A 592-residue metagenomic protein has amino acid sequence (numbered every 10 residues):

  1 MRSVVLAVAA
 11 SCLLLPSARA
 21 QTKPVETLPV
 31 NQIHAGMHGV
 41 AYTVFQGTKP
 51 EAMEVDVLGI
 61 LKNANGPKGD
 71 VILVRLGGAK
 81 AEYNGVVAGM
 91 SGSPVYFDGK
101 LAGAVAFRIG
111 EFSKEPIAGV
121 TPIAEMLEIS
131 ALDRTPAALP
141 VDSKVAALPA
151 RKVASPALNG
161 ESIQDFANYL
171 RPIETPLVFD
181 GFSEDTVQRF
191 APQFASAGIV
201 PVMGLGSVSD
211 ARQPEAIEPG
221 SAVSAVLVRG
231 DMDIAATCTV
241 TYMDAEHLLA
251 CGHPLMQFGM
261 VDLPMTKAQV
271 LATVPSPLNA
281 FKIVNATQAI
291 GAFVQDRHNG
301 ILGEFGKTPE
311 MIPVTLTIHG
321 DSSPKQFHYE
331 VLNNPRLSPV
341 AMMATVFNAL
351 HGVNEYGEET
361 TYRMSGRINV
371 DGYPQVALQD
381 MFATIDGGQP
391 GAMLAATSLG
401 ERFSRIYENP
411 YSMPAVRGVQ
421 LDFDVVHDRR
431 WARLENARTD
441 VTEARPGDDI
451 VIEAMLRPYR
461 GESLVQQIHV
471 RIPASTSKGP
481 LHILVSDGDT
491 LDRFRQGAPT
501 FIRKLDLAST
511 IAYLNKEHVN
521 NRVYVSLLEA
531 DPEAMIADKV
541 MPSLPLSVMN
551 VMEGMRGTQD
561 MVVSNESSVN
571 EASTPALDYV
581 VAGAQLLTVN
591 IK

Functional and structural regions predicted by a protein language model:
V5-L14: Bacterial N-terminal signal peptides
L14-A20: Low-complexity, Gly/Pro
A20-K592: Terminal presequence/propeptide segments associated with secretion/organelle targeting and zymogen/polyprotein
